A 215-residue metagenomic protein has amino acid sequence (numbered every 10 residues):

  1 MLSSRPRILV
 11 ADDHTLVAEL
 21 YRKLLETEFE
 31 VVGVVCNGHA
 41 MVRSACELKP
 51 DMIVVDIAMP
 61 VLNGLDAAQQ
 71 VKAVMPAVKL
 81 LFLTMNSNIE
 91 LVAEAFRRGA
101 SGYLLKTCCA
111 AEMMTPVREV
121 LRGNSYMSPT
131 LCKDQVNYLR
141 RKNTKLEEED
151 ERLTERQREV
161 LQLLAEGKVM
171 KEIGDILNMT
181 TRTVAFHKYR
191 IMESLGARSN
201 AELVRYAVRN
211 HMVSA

Functional and structural regions predicted by a protein language model:
T15-G33: Two-component/phosphorelay signaling modules centered on CheY-like receiver
N37-A40, N63-D66: Acidic catalytic/metal-coordinating carboxylates
L48-V54: Active-site beta3 strand of CheY-like receiver
D56, T84: Active-site residues of response regulator receiver
M59: Receiver (REC) domain active-site loop signature in two-component systems and cognate sites in sensor histidine kinases
E90-R97, S101-E159, M212-S214: Short, flexible helix-to-coil linker/hinge segments that flank and couple to helix-turn-helix
E147-R182: Helix-turn-helix DNA-binding segment
V169-E202: Recognition helix of helix-turn-helix DNA-binding domains
